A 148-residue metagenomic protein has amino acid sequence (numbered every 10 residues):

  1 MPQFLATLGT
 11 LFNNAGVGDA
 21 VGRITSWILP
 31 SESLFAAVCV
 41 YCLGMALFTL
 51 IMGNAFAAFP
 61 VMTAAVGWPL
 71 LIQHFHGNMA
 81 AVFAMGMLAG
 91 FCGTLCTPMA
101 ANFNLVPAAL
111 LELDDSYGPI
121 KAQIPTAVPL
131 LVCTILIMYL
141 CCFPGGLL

Functional and structural regions predicted by a protein language model:
M1-L5, V40, P125-C133: Hydrophobic alpha-helical transmembrane segments of multipass membrane transporters and ion channels, focusing on
M1-Q3, A65-F75: Small-residue-rich segments of transmembrane alpha-helices in multi-pass membrane proteins, especially helix faces
M1-V17: Core transmembrane alpha-helical segments of multi-pass membrane transporters/permeases
L5, G9, L43-A58, L88-L95: Transmembrane alpha-helix interface/packing and boundary motifs in multi-pass membrane proteins, characterized by
G16-F35, H74: Membrane-interface interhelical connector segments
I28-L70: Hydrophobic alpha-helical transmembrane segments of multi-pass integral membrane proteins, predominantly secondary
A36-A46, F75-C96: Alpha-helical transmembrane segments of multi-pass membrane proteins
A84, G90-L148: Juxtamembrane and boundary regions of transmembrane helices in multi-pass small-molecule transporters and channels
